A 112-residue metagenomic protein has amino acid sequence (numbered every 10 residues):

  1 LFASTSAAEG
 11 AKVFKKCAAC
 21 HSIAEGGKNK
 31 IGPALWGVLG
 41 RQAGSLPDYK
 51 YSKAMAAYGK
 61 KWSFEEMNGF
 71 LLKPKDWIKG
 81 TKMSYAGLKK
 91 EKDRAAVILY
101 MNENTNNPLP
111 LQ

Functional and structural regions predicted by a protein language model:
L1-F14: Electrostatic cytochrome c docking/interface patches
V13-A24, V38-Q42, Y58, F70-W77 (+1 more regions): Structured segments of extracytoplasmic/periplasmic soluble domains in secreted or envelope-associated proteins
A18-G26, G37-E66, S84-A95: Electron-transfer interface patches adjacent to heme c in soluble/periplasmic c-type cytochromes and di-/multiheme
N29-A34, Q112: Short cysteine/histidine-rich zinc-coordinating motifs and their immediately flanking basic loops
K61-Q112: C-terminal capping alpha-helices of c-type cytochrome domains
